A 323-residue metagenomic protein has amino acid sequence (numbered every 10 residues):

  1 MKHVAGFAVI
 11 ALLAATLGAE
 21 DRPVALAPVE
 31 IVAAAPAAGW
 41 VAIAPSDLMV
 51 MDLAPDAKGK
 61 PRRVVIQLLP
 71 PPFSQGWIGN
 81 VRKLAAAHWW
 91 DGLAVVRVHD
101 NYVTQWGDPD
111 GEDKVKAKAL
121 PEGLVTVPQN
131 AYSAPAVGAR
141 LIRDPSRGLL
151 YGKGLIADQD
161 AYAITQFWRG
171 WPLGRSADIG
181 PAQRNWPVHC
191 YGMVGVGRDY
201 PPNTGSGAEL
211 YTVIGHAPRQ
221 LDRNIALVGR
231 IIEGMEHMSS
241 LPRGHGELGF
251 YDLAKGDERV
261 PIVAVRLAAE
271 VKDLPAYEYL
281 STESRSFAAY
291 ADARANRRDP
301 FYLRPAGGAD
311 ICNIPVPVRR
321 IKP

Functional and structural regions predicted by a protein language model:
M1-V4: Positively charged n-region of N-terminal signal peptides that target proteins for export
G6-A15: Bacterial N-terminal signal peptides
L17-P323: Cyclophilin-like peptidyl-prolyl cis-trans isomerases
